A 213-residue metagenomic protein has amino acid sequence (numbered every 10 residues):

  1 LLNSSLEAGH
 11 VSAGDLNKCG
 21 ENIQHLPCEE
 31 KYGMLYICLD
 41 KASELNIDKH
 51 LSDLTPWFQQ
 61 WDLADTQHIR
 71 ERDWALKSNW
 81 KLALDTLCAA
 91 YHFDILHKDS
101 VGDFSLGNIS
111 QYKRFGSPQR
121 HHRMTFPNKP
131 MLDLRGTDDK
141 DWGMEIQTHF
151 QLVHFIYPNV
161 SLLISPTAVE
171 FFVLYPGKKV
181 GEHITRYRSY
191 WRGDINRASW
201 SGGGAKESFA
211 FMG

Functional and structural regions predicted by a protein language model:
L1-C19, I23, P27: Long, hydrophobic, well-ordered secondary-structure blocks that form the structural core and pocket-lining surfaces
L26-E30, M34-G213: C-terminal catalytic domain of Rieske-type non-heme iron oxygenases
